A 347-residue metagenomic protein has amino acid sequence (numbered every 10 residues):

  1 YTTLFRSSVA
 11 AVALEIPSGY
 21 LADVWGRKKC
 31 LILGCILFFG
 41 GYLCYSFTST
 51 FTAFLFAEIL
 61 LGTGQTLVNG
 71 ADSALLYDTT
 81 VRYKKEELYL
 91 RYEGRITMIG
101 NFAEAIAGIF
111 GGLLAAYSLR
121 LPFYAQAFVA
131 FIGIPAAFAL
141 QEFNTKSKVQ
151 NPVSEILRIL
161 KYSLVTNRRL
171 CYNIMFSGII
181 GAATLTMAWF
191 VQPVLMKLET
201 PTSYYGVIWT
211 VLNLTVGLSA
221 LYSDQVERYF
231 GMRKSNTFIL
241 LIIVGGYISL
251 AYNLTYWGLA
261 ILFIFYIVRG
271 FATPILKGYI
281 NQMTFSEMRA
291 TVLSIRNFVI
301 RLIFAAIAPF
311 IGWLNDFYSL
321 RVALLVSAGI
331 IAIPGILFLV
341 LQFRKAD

Functional and structural regions predicted by a protein language model:
Y1-T3: Residue-level detector of conserved catalytic or cofactor/ligand-binding positions in enzyme active sites
F5-A22, G26-F38, A53-A115, Q126-A130 (+6 more regions): Substrate-agnostic recognition of the 12-TM MFS/MFS-like secondary transporter fold
G26-R27, S118-L119, T200-P201, G231-M232 (+2 more regions): A helix-boundary/kink motif common to multi-pass secondary transporters, especially Major Facilitator Superfamily
I36-T50, F54, L241-L254: C-terminal ends and interior cores of transmembrane alpha-helices in multi-pass membrane transporters/permeases
F51, L55, I156, T166-I174 (+2 more regions): Primarily residues marking transmembrane-helix entry/exit sites
L119-P152, V340-D347: Helix-loop junctions on the cytosolic side of multi-pass membrane transporters, especially the intracellular loop
Q141-M175: Juxtamembrane intracellular "pre-TM" segments in multi-pass secondary transporters
P193-E199: Membrane-interface helix caps of multi-pass secondary transporters
